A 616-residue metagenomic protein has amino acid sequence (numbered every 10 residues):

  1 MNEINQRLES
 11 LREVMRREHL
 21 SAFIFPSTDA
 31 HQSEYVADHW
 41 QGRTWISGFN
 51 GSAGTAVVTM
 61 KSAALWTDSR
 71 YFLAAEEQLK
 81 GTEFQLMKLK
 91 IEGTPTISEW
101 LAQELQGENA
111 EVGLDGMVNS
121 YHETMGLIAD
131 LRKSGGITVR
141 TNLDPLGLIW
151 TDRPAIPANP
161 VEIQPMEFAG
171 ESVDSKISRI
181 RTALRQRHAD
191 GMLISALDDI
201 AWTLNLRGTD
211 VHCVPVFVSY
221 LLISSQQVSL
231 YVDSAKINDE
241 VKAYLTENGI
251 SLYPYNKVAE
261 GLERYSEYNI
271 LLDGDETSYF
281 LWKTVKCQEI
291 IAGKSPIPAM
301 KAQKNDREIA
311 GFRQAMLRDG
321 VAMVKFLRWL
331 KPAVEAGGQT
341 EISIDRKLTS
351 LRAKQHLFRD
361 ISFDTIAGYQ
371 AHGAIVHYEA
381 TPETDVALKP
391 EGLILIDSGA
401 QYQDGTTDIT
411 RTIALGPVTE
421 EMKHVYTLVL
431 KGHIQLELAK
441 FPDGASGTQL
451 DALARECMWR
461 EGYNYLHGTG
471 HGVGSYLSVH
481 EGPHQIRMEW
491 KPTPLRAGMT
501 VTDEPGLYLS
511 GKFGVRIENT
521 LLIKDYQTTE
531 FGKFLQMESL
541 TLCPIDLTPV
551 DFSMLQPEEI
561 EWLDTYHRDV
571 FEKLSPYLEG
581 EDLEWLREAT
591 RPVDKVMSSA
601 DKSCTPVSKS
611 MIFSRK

Functional and structural regions predicted by a protein language model:
M1-K616: Active-site neighborhoods and metal-handling regions in enzymes and metal-associated proteins
